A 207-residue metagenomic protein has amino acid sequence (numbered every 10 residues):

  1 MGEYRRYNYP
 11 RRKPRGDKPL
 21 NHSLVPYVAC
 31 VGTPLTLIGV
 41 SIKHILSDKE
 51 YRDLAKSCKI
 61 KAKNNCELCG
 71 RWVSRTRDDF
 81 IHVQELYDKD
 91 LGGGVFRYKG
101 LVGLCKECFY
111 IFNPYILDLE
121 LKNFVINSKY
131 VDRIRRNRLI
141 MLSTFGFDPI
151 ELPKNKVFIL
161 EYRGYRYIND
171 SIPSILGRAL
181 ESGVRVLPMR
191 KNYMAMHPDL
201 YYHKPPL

Functional and structural regions predicted by a protein language model:
M1-S57, R71-R77, N127-L207: A boundary/linker detector
S47, E67-G103, F112-N123: Histidine-centered nuclease catalytic patch
E50-A62, G94-K99: Short, flexible, mixed-charge glycine/proline-rich loop motifs that serve as phosphate/nucleic-acid-contacting
C58, K106, Y110: Conserved SAM-binding loop
G103-C105, L160: Short beta-strand element of the conserved SAM-dependent methyltransferase core
